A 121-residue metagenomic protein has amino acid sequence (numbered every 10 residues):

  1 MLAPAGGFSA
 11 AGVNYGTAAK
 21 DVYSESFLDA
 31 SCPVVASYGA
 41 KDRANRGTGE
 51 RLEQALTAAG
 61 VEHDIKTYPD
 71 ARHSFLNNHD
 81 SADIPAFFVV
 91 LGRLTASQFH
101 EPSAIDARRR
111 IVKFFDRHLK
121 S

Functional and structural regions predicted by a protein language model:
M1-S31: Primarily recognizes the serine-hydrolase "nucleophile elbow" in alpha/beta-hydrolase and SGNH/GDSL folds
A5-G7, L56-V61: Short helix-capping segments at alpha-helix termini
G6, D29-C32, Q54, S81-A86: Short, hinge-like loop/turn segments at secondary-structure boundaries
Y15, G39-A40: N-terminal Rossmann-fold cofactor-binding loop
Y23-E25, G47, N77-H79: Short, well-ordered secondary-structure micro-motifs
A30-Y38, Y68: Short beta-strand/loop motif that positions the catalytic acidic residue of the alpha/beta-hydrolase fold
R43-R51: Conserved alpha/beta-hydrolase "acid-adjacent" motif
E62-S121: C-terminal catalytic histidine-bearing segment of alpha/beta-hydrolase fold enzymes
